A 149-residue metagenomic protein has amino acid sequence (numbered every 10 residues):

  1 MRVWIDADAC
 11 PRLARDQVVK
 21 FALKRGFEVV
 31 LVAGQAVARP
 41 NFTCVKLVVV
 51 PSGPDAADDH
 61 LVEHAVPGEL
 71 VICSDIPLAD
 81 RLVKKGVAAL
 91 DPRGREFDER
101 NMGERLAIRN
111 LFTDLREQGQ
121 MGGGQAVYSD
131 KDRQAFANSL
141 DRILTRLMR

Functional and structural regions predicted by a protein language model:
M1-R149: Nuclease catalytic cores that cleave nucleic-acid phosphodiester bonds, predominantly acidic two-metal-ion
